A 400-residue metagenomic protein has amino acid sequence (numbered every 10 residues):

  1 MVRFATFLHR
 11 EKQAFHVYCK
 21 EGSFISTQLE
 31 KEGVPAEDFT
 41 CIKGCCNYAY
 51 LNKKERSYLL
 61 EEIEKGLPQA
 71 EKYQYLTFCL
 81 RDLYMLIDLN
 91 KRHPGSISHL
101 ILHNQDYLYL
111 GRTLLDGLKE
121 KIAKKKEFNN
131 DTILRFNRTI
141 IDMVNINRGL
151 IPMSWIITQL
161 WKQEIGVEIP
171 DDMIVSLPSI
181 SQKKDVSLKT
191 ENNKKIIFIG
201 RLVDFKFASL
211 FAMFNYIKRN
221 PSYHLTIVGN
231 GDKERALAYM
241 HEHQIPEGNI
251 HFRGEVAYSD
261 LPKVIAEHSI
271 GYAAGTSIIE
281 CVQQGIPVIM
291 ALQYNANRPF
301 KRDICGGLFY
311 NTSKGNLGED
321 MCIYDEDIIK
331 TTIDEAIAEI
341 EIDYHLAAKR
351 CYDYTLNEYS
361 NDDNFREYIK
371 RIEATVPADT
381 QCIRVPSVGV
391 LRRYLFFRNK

Functional and structural regions predicted by a protein language model:
F7-K54, N230-A236: N-terminal strand-loop element at the rim of the active site of nucleotide-sugar-dependent glycosyltransferases
P35-E37, A236-V256: Nucleotide-activated donor-binding/catalytic signature segment of Leloir-type glycosyltransferases, i.e., the conserved
L76-L83, I101-Q105: Short His-centered aromatic/hydrophobic patch
D116-I151: Membrane-proximal helix-turn-helix segments that form the acceptor-binding/catalytic region of lipid-linked
I151, V175-I217, T226: Conserved donor-binding/catalytic core segment of Leloir-type glycosyltransferases
L188, M321-P386: A charged, aromatic-enriched C-terminal amphipathic alpha-helix characteristic of glycosyltransferases across folds
K233, N249-V264, T276: Conserved active-site histidine-acidic residue motif and adjacent donor-binding/catalytic loop of glycosyltransferases
S277-E339: Catalytic binding pocket for nucleotide-activated donors in carbohydrate/polymer assembly enzymes
